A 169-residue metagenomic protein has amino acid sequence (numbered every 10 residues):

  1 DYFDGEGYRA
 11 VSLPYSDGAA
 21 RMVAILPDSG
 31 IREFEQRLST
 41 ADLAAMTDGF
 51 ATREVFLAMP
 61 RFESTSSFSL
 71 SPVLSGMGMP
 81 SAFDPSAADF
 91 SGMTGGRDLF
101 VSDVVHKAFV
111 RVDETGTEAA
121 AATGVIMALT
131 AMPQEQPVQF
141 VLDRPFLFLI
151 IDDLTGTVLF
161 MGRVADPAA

Functional and structural regions predicted by a protein language model:
D1-A169: Mature hydrolase/peptidase catalytic cores and their serpin-fold inhibitory cores, especially in secreted
